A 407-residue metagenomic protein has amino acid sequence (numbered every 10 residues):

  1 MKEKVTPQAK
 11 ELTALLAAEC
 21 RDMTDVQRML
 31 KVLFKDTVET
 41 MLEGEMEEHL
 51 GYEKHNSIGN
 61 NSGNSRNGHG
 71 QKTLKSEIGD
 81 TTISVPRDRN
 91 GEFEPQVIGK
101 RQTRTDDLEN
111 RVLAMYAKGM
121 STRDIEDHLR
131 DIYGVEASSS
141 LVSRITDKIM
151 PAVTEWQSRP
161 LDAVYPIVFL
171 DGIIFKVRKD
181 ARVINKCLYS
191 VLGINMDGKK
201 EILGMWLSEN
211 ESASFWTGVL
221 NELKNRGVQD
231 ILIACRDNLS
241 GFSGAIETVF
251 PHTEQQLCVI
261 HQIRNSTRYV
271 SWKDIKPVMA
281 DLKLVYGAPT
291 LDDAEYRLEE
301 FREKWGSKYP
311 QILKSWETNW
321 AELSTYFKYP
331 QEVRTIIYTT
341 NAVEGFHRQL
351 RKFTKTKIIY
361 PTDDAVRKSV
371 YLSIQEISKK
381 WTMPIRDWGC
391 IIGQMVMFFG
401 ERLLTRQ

Functional and structural regions predicted by a protein language model:
M1-G99: Short, conserved DNA-binding cores of transcription-related domains
G63-K118, G134-D147, A213: Basic, short loop/linker segments at the boundary and entry of helix-turn-helix/winged-helix-like folds
P86-R89, V97-R101, V135-S139, R144 (+6 more regions): RNase H-like nuclease fold core
E94, S266-A294, E300: Metal-dependent DNA phosphodiester-chemistry modules and their immediately adjacent helices/loops in DNA-processing
R123-G134: DNA-recognition alpha helix
I233-S240, A245-D281: Conserved beta-strand -> loop -> alpha-helix junction used to position metal-binding or nucleic-acid-contacting
L284-Q407: Acidic/histidine-rich catalytic cores and adjacent linkers of DNA breakage/strand-transfer/modification proteins
